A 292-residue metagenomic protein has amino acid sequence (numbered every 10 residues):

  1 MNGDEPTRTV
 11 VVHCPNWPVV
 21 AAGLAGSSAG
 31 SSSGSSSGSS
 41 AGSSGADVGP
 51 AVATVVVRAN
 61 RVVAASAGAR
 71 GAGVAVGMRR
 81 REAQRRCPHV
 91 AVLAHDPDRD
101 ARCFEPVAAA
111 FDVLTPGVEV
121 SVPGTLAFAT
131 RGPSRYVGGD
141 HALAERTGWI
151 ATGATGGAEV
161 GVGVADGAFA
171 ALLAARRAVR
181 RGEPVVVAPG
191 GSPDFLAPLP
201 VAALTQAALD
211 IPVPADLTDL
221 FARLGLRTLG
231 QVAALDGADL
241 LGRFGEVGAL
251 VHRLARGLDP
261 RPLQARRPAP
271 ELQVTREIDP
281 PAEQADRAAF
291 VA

Functional and structural regions predicted by a protein language model:
M1, Q84, E145-I150, A175-P189 (+5 more regions): N-terminal membrane-targeting/anchoring modules of bacterial envelope and secretion proteins
M1-G30, G42-A127, G132-S134, H141-I150 (+2 more regions): Residues that scaffold, gate, or flank divalent-cation-dependent active/transport sites
A72-V74, G191-A234: Amphipathic, charged-and-aliphatic alpha-helical interface segments that function as noncatalytic docking
H89-V90, T218-A292: DNA-contacting surface of Y-family translesion DNA polymerases
A109, A142-V185, A249-L250: Structured, non-catalytic alpha/beta "coupling" segments that mediate domain-domain communication and provide generic
P133-G138, R180-G182, R261-P262: Short, charged/polar, Gly/Pro-enriched secondary-structure boundary elements
